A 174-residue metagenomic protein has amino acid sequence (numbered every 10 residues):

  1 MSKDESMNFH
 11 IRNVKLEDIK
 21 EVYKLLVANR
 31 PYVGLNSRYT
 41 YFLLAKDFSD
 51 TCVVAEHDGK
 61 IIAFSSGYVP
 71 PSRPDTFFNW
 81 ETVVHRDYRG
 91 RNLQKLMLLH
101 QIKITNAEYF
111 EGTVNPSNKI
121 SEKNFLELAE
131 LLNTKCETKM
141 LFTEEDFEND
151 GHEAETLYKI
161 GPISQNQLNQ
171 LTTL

Functional and structural regions predicted by a protein language model:
S2-N36: Short amphipathic alpha-helix that is part of the acyltransferase structural core
P31-H57: Active-site rim helix/loop that mediates acceptor-substrate recognition in acyltransferases
V54, K60-V69, F78, V83: Conserved beta-strand in the GNAT
E81-R89, V114-N115: A short, internal acetyl-CoA/4′-phosphopantetheine-binding micro-motif in the GNAT/acyltransferase core
V84, G90-K103, K123: Conserved acetyl-CoA-binding loop-helix of GNAT-fold acetyltransferases
T105-S117: Conserved GNAT acetyl-CoA-binding A-motif
P116-K139: Conserved active-site alpha-helix within GNAT-family acetyltransferase domains
L132-L174: C-terminal "cap" of GNAT-fold acetyltransferases
